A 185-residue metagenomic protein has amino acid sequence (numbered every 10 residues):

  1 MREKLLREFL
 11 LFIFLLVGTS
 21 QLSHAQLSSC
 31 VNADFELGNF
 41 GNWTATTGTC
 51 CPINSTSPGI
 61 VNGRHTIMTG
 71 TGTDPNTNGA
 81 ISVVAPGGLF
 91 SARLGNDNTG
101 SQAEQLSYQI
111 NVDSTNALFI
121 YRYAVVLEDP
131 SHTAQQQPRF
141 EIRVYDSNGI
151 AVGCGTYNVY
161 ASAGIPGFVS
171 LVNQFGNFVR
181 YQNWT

Functional and structural regions predicted by a protein language model:
M1-C30: Bacterial Sec-dependent N-terminal signal peptides
Q26-T185: Aromatic (Trp/Tyr/Phe) and Gly/Pro-enriched flexible surface segments
